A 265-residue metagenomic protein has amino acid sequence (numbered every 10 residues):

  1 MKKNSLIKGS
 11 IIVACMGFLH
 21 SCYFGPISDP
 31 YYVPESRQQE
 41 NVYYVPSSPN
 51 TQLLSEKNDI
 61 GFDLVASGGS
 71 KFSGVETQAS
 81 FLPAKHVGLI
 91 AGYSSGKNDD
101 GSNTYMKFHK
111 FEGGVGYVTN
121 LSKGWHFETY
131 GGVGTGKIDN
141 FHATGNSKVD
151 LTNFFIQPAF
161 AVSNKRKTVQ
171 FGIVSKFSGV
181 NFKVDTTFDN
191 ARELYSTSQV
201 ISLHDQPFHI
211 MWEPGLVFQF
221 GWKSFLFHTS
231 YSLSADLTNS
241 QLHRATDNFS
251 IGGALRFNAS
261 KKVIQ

Functional and structural regions predicted by a protein language model:
M1-C22: Sec-dependent bacterial lipoprotein signal peptides
C22-G61, K261-Q265: Outer-membrane beta-barrel biogenesis signature
P26-I27, L54-F62, S73, K85-V87 (+6 more regions): Outer-envelope beta-barrel architecture signal
V33, G74-E76, S80-F81, I90 (+3 more regions): Outer-membrane beta-barrel proteins
S55-D59, A84, G88, G92-S94 (+3 more regions): Flexible, solvent-exposed coil segments and beta strand-coil junctions, predominantly the extracellular/periplasmic
D63-A79, S94-F108, L121-K123, K165-T168 (+2 more regions): Solvent-exposed loop/turn segments connecting transmembrane beta-strands in outer-membrane beta-barrel proteins
F81, H86-V87, G92-G179: Gram-negative (and chloroplast) outer-membrane scaffold detector with strong preference for beta-barrel transmembrane
H142-S250, A254-Q265: Outer-membrane beta-barrel transmembrane domain signature
